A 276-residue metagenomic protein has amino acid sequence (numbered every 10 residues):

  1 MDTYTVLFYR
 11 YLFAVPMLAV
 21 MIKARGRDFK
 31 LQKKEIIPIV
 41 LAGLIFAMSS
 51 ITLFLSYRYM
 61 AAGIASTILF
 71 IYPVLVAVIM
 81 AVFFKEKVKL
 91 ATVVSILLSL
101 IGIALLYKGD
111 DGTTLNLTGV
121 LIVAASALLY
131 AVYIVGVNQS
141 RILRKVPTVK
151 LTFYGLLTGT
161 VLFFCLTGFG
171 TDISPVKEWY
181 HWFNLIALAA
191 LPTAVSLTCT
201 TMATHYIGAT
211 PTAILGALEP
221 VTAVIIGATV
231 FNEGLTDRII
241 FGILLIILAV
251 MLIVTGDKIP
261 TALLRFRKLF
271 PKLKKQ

Functional and structural regions predicted by a protein language model:
M1-M48, L75, L129-G136, T152-T171 (+1 more regions): Transmembrane alpha-helices of multi-pass small-molecule transport proteins
T5-P16, F54-E86, T92, S126 (+1 more regions): Specific alpha-helical transmembrane segments that line the substrate/conduction pathway and gating interfaces
F8-Y9, A65-I71, V137-T160, T193-T229: Helix-helix packing/entry segments at the starts of transmembrane helices
Y11-L12, H181, G216-Q276: C-terminal-most transmembrane helix of multi-pass membrane proteins
V15-L41, F54, V82-V93, D111-T118 (+4 more regions): Membrane-interface interhelical linkers
L18, V40, F46, I79 (+5 more regions): Hydrophobic transmembrane alpha-helices of multi-pass small-molecule transport proteins
M21, V40-Y59, L105, A124-G136 (+5 more regions): Hydrophobic alpha-helical transmembrane segments of multi-pass membrane transport proteins, especially secondary
K33-E35, L69, K85-L105, T113-V120 (+2 more regions): Loop-to-transmembrane alpha-helix entry segments
